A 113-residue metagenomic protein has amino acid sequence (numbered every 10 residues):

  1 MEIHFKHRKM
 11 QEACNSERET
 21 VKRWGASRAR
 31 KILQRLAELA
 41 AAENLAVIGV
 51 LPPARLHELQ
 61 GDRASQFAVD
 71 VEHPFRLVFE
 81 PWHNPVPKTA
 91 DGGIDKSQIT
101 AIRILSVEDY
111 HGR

Functional and structural regions predicted by a protein language model:
M1-A37: Arg/Lys-rich, positively charged N-terminal/basic patches that mediate binding to nucleic acids
E2, E58, A68, V78: Short, surface-exposed charged micro-motifs
K6-E12, R23-S27, L51-A54, S97-R113: Charge-dense, helix-prone N-terminal extensions
K22-R23, I32-L33, A40, L45-P52: A charge-rich, low-complexity, intrinsically flexible signal that marks solvent-exposed coils, linkers, repeats
N44-F67: A short, surface-exposed loop/turn module that caps and links secondary-structure elements
V69-R113: Enriched for short, Lys/Arg-rich terminal
